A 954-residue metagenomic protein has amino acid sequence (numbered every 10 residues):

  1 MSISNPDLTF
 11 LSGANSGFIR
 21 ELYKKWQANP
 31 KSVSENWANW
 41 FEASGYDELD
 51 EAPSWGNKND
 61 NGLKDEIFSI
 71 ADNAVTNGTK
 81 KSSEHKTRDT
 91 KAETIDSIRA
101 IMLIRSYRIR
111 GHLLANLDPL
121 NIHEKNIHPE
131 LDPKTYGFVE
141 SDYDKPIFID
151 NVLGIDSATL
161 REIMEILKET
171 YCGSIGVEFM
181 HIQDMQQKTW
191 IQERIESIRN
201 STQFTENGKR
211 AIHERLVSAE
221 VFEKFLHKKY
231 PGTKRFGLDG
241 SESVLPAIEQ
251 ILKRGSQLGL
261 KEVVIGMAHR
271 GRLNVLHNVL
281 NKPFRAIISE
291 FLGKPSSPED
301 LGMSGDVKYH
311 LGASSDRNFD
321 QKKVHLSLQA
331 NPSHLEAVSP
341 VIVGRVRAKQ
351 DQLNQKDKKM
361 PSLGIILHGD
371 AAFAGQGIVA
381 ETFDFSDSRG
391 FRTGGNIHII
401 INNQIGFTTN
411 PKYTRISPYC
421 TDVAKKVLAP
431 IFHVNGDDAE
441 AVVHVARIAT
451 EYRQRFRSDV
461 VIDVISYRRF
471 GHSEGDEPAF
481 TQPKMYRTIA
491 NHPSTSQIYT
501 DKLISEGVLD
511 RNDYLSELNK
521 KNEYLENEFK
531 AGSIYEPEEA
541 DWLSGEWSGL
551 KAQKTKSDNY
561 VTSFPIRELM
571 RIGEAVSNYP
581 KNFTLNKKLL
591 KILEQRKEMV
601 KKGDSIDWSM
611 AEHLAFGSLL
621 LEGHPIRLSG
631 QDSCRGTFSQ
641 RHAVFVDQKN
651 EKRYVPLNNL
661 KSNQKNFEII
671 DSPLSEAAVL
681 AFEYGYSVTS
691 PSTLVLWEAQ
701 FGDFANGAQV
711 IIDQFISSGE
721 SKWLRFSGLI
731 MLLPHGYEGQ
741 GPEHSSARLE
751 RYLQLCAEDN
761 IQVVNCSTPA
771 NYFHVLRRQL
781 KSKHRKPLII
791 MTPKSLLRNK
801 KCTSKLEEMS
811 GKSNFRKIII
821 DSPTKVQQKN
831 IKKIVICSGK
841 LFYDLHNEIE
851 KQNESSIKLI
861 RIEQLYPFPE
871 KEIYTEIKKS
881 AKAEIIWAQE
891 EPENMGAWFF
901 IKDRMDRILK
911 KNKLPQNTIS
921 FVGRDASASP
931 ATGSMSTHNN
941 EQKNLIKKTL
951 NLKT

Functional and structural regions predicted by a protein language model:
S2-P53: Subset of Sec-pathway N-terminal targeting signals
S44-V244, L260: Extended, charge-enriched "interface" segments that sit outside catalytic cores
I95-R105, H112-I147, E220, T233 (+3 more regions): Flexible, glycine-rich loop/tail regions that form catalytic "lids" or insertion modules at the edges of active sites
N200-F222, G293-D357, P656, K783-K851: Active-site cores of enzymes that catalyze phosphoryl transfer or operate on phosphate-rich substrates
V221, F225-R285, E598, I606-P625: Active-site pocket-lining segments that scaffold enzyme catalytic pockets across diverse folds
G237-I248, A330-I342, G375, D438-V442 (+6 more regions): Phosphate/oxyanion-binding active-site loops and adjacent basic polyanion-contact surfaces
K261-L428, F432, F638-S690: Cofactor-binding active-site loop characterized by glycine-rich and histidine/acidic residues
G406-S417, K425-V461, I465-G471, A479: Conserved phosphate-handling catalytic cores of large alpha/beta enzymes
